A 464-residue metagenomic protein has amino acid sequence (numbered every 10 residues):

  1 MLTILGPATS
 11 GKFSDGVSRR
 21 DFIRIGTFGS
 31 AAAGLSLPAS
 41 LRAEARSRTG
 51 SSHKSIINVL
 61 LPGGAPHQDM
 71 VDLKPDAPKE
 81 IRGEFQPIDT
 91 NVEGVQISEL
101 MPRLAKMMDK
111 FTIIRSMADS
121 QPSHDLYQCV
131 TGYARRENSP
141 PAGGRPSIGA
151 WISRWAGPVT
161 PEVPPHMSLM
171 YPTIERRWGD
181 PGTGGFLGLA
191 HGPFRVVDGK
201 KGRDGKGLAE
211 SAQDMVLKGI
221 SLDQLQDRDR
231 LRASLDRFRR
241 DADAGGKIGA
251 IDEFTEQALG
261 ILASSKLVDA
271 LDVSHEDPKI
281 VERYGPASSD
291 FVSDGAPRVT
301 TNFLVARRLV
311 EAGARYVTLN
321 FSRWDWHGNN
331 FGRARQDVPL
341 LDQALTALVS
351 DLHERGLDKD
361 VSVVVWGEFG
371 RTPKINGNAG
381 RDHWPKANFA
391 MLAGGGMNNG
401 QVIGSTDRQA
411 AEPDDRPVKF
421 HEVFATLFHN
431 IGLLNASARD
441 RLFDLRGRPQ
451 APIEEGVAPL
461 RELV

Functional and structural regions predicted by a protein language model:
M1-V464: Ligand-binding pockets and gating/stacking loops
